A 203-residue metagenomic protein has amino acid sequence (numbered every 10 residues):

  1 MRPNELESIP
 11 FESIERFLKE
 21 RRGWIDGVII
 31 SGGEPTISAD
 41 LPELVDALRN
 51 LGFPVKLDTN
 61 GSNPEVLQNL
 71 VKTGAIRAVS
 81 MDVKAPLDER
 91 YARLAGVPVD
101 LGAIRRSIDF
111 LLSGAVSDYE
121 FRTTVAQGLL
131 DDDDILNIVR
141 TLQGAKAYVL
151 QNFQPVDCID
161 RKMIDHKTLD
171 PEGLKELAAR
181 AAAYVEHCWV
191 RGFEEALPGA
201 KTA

Functional and structural regions predicted by a protein language model:
M1-P10: Canonical Radical SAM [4Fe-4S] cluster-binding loop centered on the CxxxCxxC motif and its immediate flanking residues
S13-G27, T36-D165, P171, L177: Conserved AdoMet/S-adenosylmethionine-binding subsite of the radical SAM
G33: Short, charge-patterned binding micro-sites
L174-A203: A C-terminal junction/extension of Radical SAM enzymes
